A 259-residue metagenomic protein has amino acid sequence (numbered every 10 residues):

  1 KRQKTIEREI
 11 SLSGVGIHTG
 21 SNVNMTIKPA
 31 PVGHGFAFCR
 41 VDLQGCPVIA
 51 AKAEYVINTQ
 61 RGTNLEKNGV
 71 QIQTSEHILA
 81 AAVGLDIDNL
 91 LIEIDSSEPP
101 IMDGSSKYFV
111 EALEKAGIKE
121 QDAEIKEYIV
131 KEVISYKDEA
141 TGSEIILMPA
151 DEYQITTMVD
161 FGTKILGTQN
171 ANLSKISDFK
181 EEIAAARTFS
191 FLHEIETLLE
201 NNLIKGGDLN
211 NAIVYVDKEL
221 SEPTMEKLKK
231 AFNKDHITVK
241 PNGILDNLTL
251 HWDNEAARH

Functional and structural regions predicted by a protein language model:
K1-H259: Short acidic-hydrophobic catalytic motif
